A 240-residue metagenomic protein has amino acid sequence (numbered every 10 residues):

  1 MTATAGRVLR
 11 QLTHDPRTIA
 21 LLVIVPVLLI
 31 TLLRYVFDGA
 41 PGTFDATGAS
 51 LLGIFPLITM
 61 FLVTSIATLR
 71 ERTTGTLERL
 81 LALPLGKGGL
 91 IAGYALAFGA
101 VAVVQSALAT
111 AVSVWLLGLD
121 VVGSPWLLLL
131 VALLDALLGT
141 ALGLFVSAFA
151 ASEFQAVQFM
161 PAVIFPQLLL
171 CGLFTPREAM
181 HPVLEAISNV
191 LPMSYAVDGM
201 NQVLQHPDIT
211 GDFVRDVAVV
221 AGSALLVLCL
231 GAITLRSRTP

Functional and structural regions predicted by a protein language model:
T2, G6-T13, R17, Q167 (+4 more regions): Membrane-interacting alpha-helical segments
A3-E78, K87-A107, S113, L117-A132 (+3 more regions): Transmembrane helix-boundary elements of multi-pass transport/secretion proteins, especially ABC-type permease modules
L32-A40, A150-V190, S194: Transmembrane helix segments
Q105, A109, S113, G143 (+2 more regions): Juxtamembrane/transmembrane-helix interface segments of polytopic membrane transporters
T110, Y195-Q205: Transmembrane alpha-helical segments of integral membrane proteins
L127-A150, L168-C171, G222-C229: Hydrophobic alpha-helical transmembrane segments of polytopic membrane proteins
